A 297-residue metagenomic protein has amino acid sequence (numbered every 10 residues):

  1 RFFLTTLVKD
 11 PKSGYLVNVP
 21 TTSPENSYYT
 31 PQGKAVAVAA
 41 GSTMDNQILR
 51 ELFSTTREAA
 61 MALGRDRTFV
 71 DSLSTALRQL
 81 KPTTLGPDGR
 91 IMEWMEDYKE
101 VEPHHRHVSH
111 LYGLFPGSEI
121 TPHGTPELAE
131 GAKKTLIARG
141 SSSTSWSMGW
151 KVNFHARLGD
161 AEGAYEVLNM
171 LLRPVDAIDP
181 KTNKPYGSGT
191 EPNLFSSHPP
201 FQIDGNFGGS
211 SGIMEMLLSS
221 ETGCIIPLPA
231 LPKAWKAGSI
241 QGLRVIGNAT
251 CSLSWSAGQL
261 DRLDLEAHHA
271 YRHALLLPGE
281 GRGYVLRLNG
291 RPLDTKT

Functional and structural regions predicted by a protein language model:
F3, L7, A60, R139 (+1 more regions): Alpha-helical junction/boundary sensor with strong preference for TPR arrays
L4-D71: The feature captures the catalytic groove of carbohydrate-active enzymes
T5, E162-D294: Non-catalytic C-terminal accessory modules of carbohydrate-active enzymes
L7-T22, D88-M95, T144, I178-S197 (+1 more regions): Glycine- and aromatic-rich loop/turn segments at beta-sheet edges
P11, S42-N46, L73, S109 (+5 more regions): Active-site-proximal structural scaffolding
Y15-S42, I91-P103, L158-G159, S196-D204 (+1 more regions): Carbohydrate-binding/catalytic loop surfaces
R50, T55-V108, I120-S143, A156-G163 (+1 more regions): Beta-rich accessory regions
V101-P180, P199-E215: C-terminal substrate/ligand-recognition segments
